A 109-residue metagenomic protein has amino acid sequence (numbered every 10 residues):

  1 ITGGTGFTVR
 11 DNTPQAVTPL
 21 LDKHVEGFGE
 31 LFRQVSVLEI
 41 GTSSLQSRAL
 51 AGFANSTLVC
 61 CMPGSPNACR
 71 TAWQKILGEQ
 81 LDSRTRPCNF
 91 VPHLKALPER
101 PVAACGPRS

Functional and structural regions predicted by a protein language model:
I1-S109: Non-catalytic beta/alpha edge segments that cap or flank active sites
